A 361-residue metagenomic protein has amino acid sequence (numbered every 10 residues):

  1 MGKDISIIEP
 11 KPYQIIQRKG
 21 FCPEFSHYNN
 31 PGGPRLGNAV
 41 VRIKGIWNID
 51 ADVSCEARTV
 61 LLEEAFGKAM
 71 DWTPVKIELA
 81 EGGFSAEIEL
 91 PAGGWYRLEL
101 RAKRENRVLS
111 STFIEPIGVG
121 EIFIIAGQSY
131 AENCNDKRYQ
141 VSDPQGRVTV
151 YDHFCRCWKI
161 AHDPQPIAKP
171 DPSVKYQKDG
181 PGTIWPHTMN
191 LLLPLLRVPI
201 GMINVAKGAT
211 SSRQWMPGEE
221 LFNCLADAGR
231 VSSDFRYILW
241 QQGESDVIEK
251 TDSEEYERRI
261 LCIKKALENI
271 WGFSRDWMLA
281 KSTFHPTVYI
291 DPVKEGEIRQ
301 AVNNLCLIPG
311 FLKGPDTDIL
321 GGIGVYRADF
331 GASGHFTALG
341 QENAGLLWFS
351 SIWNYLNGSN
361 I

Functional and structural regions predicted by a protein language model:
G2-I361: Cell-envelope and extracellular/periplasmic
